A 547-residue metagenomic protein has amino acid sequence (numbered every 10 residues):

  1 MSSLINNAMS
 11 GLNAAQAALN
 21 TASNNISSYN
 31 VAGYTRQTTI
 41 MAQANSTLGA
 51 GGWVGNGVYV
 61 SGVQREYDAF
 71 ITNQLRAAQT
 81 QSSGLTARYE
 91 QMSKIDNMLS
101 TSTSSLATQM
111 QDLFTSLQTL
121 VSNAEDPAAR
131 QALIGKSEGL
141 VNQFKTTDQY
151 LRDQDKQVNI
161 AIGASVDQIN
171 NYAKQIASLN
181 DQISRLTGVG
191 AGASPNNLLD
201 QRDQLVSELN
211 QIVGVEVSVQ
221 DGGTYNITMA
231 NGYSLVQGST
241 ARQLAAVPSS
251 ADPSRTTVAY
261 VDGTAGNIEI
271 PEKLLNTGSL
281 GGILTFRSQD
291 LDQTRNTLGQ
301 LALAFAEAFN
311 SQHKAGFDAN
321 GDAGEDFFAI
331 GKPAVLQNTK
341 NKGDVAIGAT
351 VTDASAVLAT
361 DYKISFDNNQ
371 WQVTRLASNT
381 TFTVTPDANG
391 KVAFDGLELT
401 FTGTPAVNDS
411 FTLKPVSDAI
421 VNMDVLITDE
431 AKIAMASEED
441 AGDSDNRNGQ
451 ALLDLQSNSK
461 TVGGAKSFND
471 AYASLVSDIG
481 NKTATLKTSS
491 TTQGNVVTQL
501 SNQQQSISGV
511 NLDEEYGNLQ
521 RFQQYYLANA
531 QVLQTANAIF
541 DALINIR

Functional and structural regions predicted by a protein language model:
M1-R547: S/T-rich, low-complexity, solvent-exposed segments of bacterial secretion/appendage proteins
